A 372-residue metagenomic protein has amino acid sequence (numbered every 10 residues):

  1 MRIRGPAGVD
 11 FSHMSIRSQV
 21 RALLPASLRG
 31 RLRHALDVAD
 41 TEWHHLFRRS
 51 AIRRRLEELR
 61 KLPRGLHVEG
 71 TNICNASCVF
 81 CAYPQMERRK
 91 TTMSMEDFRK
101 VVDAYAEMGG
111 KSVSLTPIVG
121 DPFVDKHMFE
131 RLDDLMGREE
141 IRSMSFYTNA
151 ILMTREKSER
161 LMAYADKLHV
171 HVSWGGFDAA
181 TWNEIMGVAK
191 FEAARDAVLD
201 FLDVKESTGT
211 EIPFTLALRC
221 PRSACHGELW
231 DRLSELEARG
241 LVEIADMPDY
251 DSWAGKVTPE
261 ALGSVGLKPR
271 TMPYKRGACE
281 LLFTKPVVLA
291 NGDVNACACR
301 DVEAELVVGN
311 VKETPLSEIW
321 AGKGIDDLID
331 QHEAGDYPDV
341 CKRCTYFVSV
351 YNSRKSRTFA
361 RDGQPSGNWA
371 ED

Functional and structural regions predicted by a protein language model:
R2-R4, V9-S12, S18, M93 (+5 more regions): Radical SAM enzyme [4Fe-4S]-AdoMet core and its adjacent flexible, acidic and glycine-rich loops/tails across
G8, H13-H169, T181-V188, E192 (+2 more regions): Conserved alpha-helical substructure of the radical SAM core
E69, Y147, A217-R219, C344: Short hydrophobic segments within beta-strands
I73, S77, A278, V340: The −1 position to Zn-ligating cysteines in a subset of zinc-ribbon hairpins
F80, L281, R343: Short, cysteine/histidine-rich loop/knuckle motifs that typically chelate Zn2+
